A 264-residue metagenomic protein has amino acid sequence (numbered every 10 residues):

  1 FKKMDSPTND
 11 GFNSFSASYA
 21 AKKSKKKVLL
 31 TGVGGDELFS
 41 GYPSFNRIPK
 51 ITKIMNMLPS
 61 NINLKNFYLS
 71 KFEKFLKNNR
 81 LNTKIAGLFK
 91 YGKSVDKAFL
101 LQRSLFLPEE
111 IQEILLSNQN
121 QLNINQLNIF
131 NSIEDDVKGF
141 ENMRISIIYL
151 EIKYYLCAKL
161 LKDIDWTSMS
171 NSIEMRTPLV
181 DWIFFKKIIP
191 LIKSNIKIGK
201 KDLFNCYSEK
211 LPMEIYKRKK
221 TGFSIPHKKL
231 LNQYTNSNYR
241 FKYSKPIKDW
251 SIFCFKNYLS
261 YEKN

Functional and structural regions predicted by a protein language model:
F1-D5, F72, Y243-P246, W250: Short intrinsically disordered, low-complexity coil segments enriched in acidic
F1-S18, S44-T52, P190-N195: ATP-dependent adenylate-handling ligase core
K3-N9, F75-N79, N238-R240: A polyampholytic, Gly/Pro-enriched intrinsically disordered region
N9-G32, L156: ATP-dependent adenylation/nucleotidyltransferase module used to activate substrates
V28, T83-N264: Adenosyl-5′-phosphate
G34-D36: Catalytic metal-binding/acid-base residues of hydrolase active sites
L38-N63: A mobile, often basic/glycine-rich helix-loop segment that functions as the active-site lid/recognition loop
L58-L81: Alpha-helical "lid/cap" subdomains adjacent to substrate-binding clefts that gate access and reposition the ligand
